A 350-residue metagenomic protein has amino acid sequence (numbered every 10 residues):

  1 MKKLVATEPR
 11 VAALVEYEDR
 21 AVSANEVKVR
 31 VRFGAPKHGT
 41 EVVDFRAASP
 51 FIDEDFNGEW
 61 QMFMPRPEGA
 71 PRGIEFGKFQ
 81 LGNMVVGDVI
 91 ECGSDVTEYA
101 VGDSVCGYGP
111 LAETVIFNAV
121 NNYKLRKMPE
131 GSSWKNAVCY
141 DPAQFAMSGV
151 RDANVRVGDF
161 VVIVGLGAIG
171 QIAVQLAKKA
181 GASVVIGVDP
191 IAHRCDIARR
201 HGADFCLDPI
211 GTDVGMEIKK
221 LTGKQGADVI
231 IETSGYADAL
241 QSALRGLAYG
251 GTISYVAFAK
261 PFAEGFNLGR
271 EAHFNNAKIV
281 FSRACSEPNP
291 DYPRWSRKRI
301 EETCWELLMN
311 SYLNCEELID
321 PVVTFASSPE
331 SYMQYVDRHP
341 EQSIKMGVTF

Functional and structural regions predicted by a protein language model:
M1-G73, T349-F350: Short N-terminal strand-loop motif that marks the start of NAD(P)H/FAD-dependent oxidoreductase cofactor-binding domains
V29, G107-Y108, I163: A generic structural signal for residues embedded in beta-strands
R30, D88-I90, V184: Residues located in well-ordered beta-strands
G69-G109: A glycine-/small-residue-rich N-terminal strand-loop-strand element that serves as the cofactor-binding glycine loop
Q80, Y108-N121: A structural motif shared across PLP-dependent enzymes of the aminotransferase-like
S133-T212, M216: Mid-domain Rossmann-like dinucleotide-binding core that forms the NAD(H)/NADP(H) cofactor-binding site
V155, R200-V280: Glycine-rich cofactor phosphate-binding loops and adjacent beta1-alpha1 units of small-molecule cofactor enzyme domains
L244, Y249, D291-F350: C-terminal hydrophobic helical "lid"/dimerization subdomain of Rossmann-like NAD(P)H-dependent oxidoreductases
